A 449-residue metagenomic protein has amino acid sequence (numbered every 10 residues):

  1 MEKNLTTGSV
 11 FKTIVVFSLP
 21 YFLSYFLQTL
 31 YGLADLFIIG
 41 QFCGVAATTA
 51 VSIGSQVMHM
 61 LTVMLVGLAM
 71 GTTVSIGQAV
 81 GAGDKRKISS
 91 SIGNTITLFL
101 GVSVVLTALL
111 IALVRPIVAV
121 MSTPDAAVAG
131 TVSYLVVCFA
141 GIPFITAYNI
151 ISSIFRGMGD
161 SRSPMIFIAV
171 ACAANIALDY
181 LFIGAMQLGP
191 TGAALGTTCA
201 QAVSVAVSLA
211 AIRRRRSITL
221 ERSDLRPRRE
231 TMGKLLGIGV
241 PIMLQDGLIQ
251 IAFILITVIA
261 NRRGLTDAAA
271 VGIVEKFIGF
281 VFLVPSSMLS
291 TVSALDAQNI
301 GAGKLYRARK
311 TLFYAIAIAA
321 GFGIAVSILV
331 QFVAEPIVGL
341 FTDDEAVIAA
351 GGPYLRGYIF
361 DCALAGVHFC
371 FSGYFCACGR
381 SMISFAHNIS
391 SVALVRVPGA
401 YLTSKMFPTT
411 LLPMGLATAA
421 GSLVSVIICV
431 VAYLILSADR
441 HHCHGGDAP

Functional and structural regions predicted by a protein language model:
M1-S18, I76-P143, A185-V240, D296-D361 (+1 more regions): Short alpha-helical transmembrane segments in multi-pass integral membrane proteins
K12-T73, G77, V240-A260: Signature of the first transmembrane helix
V16-G32, V137, A171, A200-S204 (+4 more regions): Transmembrane helical elements of multi-pass membrane transporters/channels
Y21, Y25, F37, V74 (+16 more regions): Transmembrane alpha-helix boundary and packing residues in multipass membrane permease domains and related
L23, L27, Y31, L61 (+14 more regions): Residue-level hotspots within pore-lining transmembrane alpha-helices of multi-pass secondary transporters
L30-T49, V118-D125, L181-L188, G247-F280 (+3 more regions): Helix-terminus/linker motif at the lipid-water interface of multi-pass membrane proteins
T48-A108, I145-P164, T257, A270-I328 (+2 more regions): Small-residue-rich hydrophobic transmembrane alpha-helices
A69, C138-R156, P164-C172, A193-A206 (+5 more regions): Short runs within selected transmembrane alpha-helices of multi-pass transporters and secretion channels
